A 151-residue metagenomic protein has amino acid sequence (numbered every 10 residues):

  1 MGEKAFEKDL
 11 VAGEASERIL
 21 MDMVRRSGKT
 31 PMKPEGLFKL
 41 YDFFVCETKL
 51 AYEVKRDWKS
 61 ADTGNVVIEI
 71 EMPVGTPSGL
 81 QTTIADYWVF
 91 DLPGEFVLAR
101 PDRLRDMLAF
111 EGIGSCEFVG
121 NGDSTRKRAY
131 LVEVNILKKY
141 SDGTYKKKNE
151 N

Functional and structural regions predicted by a protein language model:
M1-L37, W58-K59: Acidic-basic catalytic patches of nuclease active cores, encompassing PD-(D/E)XK and other metal-cofactor nuclease
K4-K8, D22, R26, G64 (+2 more regions): Non-catalytic C-terminal interaction segments of nucleic acid-processing enzymes
E17, E53, E69: Acidic-residue sensor for enzyme active/binding pockets
F43-G64: Conserved catalytic cores of phosphodiester-cleaving nucleases, focusing on short active-site segments
T48-K49, P77, I84-Y87, G94-E95: Short, surface-exposed beta-edge/turn micro-motifs
W58-Q81: Mg2+/Mn2+-dependent nuclease catalytic core
